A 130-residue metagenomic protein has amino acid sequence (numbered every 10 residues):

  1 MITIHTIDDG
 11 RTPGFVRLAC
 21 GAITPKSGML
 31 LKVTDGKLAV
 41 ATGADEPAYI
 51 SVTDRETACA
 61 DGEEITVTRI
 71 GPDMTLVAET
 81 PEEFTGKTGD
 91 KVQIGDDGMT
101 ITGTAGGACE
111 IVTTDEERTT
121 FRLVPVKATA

Functional and structural regions predicted by a protein language model:
M1-A130: Surface-exposed, low-hydrophobicity beta-strand/loop segments enriched in small/polar/acidic residues
